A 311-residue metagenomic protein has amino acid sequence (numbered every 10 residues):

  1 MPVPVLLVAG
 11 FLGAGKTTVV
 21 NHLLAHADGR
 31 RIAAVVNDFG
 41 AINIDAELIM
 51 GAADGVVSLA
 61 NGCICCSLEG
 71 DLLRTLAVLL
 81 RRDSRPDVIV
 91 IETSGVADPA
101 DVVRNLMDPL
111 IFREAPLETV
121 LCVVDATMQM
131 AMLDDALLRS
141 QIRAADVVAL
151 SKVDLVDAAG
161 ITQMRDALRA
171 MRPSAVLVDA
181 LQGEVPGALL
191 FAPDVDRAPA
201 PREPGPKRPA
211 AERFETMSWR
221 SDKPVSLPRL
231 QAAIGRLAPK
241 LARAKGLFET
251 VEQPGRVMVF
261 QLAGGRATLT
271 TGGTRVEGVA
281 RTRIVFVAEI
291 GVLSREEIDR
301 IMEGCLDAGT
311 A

Functional and structural regions predicted by a protein language model:
M1-M132: Nucleotide-state-sensitive switch-loop elements of NTP-binding domains
M1-V8, S140-L150, A211: N-terminal/domain-start segments enriched in small and hydrophobic, helix-friendly residues, covering either
P4, R31, L68-D71, D98 (+9 more regions): Helical mechanochemical/support elements of P-loop NTPase systems and associated helical scaffolds
A33-A34, I89-V90, E114-V124, I142-V153 (+1 more regions): Conserved beta-strand/loop subsegment of P-loop NTPase cores
V36, V124, L262-G264, A288: Flexible glycine-/small-residue-rich
D38, V120, L177, L230 (+1 more regions): A residue-level signal for conserved active-site and pocket-lining positions in enzyme catalytic cores
M50-A53, P109, L138-R139, D166-L168 (+1 more regions): Short, hinge-like loop/turn segments at secondary-structure boundaries
V147, V153-T282, I290-A311: C-terminal accessory "lid"/substrate-recognition subdomains
